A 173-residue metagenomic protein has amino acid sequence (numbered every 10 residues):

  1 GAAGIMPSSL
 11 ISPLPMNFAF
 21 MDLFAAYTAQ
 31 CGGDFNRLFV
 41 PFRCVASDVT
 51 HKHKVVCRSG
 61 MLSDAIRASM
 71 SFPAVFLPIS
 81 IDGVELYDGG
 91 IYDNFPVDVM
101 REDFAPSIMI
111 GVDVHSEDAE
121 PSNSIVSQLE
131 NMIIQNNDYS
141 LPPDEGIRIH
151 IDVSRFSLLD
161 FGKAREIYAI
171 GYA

Functional and structural regions predicted by a protein language model:
G1-A173: Patatin-like phospholipase
